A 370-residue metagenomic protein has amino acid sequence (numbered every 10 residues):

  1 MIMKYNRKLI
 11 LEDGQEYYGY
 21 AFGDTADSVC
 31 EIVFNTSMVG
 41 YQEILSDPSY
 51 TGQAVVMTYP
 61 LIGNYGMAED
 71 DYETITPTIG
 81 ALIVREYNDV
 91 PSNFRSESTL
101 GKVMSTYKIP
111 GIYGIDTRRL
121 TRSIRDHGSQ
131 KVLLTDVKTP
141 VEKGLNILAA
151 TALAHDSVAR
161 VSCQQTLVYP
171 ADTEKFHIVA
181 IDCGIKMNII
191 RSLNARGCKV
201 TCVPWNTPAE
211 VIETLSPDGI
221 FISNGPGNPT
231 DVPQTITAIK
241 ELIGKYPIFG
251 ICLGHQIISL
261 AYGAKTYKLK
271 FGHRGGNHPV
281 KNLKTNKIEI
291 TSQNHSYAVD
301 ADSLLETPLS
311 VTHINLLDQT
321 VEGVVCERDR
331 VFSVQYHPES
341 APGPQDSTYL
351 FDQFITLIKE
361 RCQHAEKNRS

Functional and structural regions predicted by a protein language model:
I2-E210, T214-L215, P229, A341 (+1 more regions): RNA-binding accessory domains that recognize and position tRNA/RNA substrates
P110, H177, P247-F249, K265 (+1 more regions): Proline-centered loop/turn at the N-terminus of a beta-strand
D116, C252, H295, H337: Active-site glycine-centered loops adjacent to acidic/histidine catalytic or metal-binding residues that shape
D172-I178, T285-I288, C326-V331: Beta-strand-turn-beta hairpins that frame and shape the catalytic cleft of phosphate-ester-processing enzymes
K175-V179, K199, P247, I290 (+1 more regions): Residues that mark the start of a beta-strand
H177-D182, T291-S292, F332-Y336: Active-site-proximal beta-strand elements of phosphoester/diester hydrolases
G219, S223-I290, S296-A301, G343-C362: Cysteine-nucleophile active-site neighborhood
K287-D329, S370: Catalytic beta-strand/loop cores that center a nucleophilic Ser/Cys/Thr and support acyl-enzyme chemistry
